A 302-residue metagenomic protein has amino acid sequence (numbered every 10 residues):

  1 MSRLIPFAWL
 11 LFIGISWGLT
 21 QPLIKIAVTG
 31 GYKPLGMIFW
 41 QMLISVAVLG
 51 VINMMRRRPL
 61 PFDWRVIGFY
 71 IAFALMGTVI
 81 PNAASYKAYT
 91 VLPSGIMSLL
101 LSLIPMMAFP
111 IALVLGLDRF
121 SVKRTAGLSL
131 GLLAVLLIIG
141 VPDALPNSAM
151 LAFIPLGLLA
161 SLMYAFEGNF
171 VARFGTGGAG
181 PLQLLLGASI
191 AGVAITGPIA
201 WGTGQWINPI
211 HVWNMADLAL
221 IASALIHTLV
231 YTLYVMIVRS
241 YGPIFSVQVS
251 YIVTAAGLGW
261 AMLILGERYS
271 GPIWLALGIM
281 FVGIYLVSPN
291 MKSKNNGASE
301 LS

Functional and structural regions predicted by a protein language model:
M1-G36, W40, P146-R173, A194-I195 (+2 more regions): Glycine-/small-residue-enriched transmembrane alpha-helix faces in small-molecule transporters and effluxers
L10, R65-A72, F120-L132, F153-I154 (+1 more regions): Cytoplasmic-side transmembrane-helix entry/capping segments in multi-pass membrane proteins
S16, T20-Q21, G50-L101, L137 (+1 more regions): Specific transmembrane alpha-helical segments of multi-pass solute transporters/efflux pumps, especially DMT/EamA
P22-G31, K87-T90, I139-M150, W201-L218 (+1 more regions): Membrane-interface helix termini and inter-helical loops of multi-pass transporters
A27, M37, Q41, A88 (+6 more regions): Hydrophobic/aromatic residues within transmembrane alpha-helices of multi-pass small-molecule transporters
T29-I80, M107-A108, L162-E167, L185-G204 (+2 more regions): Transmembrane alpha-helices of multi-pass small-molecule transport proteins
M37-W40, T78, N82, I96-L103 (+2 more regions): Helix-helix packing/entry segments at the starts of transmembrane helices
L49, F120-P142, Y251, W260 (+1 more regions): Hydrophobic transmembrane alpha-helices of multi-pass small-molecule transport proteins
